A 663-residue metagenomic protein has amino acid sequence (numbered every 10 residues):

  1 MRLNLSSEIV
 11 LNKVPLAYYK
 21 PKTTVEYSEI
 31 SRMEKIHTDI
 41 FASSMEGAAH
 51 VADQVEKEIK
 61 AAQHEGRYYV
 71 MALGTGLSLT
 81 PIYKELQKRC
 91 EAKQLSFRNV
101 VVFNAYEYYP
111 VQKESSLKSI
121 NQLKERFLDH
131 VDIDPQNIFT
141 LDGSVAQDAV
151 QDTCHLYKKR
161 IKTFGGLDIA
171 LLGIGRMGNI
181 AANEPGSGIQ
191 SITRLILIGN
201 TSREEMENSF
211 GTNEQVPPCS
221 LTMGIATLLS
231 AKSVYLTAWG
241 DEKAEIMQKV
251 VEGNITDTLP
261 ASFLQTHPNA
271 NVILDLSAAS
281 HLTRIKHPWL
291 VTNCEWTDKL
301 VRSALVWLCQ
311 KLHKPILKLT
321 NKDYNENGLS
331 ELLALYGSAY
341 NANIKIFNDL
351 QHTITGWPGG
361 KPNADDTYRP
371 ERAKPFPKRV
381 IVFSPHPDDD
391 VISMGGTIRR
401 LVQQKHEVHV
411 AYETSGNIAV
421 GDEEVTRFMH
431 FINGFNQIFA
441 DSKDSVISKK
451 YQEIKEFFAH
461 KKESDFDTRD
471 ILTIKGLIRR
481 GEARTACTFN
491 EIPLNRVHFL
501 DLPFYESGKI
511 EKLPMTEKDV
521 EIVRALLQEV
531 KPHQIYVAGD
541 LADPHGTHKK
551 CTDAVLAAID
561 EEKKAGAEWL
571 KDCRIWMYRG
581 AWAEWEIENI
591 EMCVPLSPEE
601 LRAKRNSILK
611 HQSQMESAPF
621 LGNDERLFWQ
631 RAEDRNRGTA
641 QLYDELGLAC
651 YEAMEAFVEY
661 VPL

Functional and structural regions predicted by a protein language model:
R2-N12, K22-V25, I30, A226 (+1 more regions): ATP/nucleoside-binding phosphotransfer catalytic cores, i.e., glycine-rich phosphate-binding loops
R2-V70, D366-T367, K374: N-terminal glycine-/serine-/threonine-rich phosphate-binding loop
Y19-K35, L95-I169: Ligand-binding beta-strand-loop-alpha-helix segment within the catalytic cores of soluble metabolic enzymes
A61-A92: Glycine-rich N-terminal segment of FAD-binding domains in flavoprotein oxidoreductases, spanning the beta-loop-helix
I82-K93, D390-S415, A419: Histidine-anchored nucleotide/phosphate-binding helix
R176-I198, V251-N254, K549-A558, E591-L596: Short, surface-exposed, charged loop/turn segments at secondary-structure junctions
A181-I225: Class I SAM-dependent methyltransferase SAM-binding "motif I" and its flanking Rossmann-like core
R203-G211, Q215-S220, L312-I381, R400-Q404 (+3 more regions): Metal-dependent de-N-acetylase/amidase catalytic core
